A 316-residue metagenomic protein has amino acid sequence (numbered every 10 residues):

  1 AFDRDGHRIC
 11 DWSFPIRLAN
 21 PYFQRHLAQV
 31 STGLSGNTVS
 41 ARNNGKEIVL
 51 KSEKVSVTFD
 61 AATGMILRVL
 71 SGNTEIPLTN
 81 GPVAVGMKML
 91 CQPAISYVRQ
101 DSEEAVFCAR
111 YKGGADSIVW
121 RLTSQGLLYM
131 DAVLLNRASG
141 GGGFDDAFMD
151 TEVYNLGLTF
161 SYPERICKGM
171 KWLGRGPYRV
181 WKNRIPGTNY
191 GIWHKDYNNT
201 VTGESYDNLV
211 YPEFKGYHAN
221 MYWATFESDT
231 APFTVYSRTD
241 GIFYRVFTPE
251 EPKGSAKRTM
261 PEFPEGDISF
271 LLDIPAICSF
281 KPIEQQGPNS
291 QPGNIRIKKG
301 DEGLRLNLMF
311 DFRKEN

Functional and structural regions predicted by a protein language model:
F2-R4, L135: Beta-strand-rich extracellular modules
R4-Q29: Short beta-strand elements
P21-N316: Beta-strand/loop-rich accessory regions of lumenal/periplasmic or secreted enzymes, predominantly carbohydrate-active
